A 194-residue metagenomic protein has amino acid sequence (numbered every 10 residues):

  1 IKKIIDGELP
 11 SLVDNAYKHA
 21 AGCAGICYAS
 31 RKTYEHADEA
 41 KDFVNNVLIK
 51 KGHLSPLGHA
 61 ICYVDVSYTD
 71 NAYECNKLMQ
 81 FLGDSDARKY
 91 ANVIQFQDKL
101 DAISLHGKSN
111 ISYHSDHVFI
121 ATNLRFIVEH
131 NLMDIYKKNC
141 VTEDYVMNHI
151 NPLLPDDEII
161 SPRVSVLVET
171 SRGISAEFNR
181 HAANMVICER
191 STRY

Functional and structural regions predicted by a protein language model:
I1-Y194: Family-specific signature for flavin-dependent thymidylate synthase
